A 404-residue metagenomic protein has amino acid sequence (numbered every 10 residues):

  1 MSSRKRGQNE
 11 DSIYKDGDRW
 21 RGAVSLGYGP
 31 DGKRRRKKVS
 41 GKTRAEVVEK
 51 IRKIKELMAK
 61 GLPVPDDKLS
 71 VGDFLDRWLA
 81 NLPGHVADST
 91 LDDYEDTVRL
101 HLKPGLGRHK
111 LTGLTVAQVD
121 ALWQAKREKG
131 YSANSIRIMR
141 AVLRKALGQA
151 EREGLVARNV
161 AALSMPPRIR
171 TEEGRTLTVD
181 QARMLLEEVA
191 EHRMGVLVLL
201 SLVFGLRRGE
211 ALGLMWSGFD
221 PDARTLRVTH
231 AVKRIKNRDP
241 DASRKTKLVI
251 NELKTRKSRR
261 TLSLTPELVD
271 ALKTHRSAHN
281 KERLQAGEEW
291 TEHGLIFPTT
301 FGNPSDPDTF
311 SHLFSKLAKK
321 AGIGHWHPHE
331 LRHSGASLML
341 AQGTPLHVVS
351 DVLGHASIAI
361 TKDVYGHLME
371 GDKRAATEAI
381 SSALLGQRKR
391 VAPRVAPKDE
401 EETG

Functional and structural regions predicted by a protein language model:
M1-R4, A223, V232-L268, A278 (+4 more regions): C-terminal secondary-structure termini that scaffold catalytic or DNA-interacting sites
M1-S40, S89, T229-N237, D241: Short, Arg/Lys-rich segments that mark the N-terminal edge of DNA/RNA- and chromatin-recognition modules
K5, K129, A133, R183-V196 (+5 more regions): Short, basic (Lys/Arg/His-rich) helix/loop patches that form interaction surfaces in the mid-to-C-terminal regions
G22, V119, L143-L147, A211 (+5 more regions): Short, basic/aromatic-rich helical patch in the C-terminal catalytic core of site-specific tyrosine
V39-T43, V64-K68, G72, L79-V160 (+3 more regions): N-terminal core-binding DNA-recognition domain of tyrosine site-specific recombinases/integrases
K42, R168, T176, V232 (+1 more regions): Catalytic-site neighborhood detector that most strongly recognizes the C-terminal catalytic loop/helix of tyrosine
P63, D67-L69, D73, T112 (+3 more regions): Major-groove DNA-contacting interfaces characterized by cationic-aromatic clusters
A133-A141, R152-W216, P221-D222, K233 (+5 more regions): Basic, Lys/Arg- and aromatic-enriched nucleic-acid-binding interface segment
